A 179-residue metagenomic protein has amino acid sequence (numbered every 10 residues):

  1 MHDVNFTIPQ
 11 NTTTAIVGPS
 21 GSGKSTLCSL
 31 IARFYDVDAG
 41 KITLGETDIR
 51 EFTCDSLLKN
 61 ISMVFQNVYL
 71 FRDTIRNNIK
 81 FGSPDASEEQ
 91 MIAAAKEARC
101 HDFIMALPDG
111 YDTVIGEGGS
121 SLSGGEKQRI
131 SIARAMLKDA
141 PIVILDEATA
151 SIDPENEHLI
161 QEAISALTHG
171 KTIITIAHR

Functional and structural regions predicted by a protein language model:
M1-R179: ABC-type nucleotide-binding domain
